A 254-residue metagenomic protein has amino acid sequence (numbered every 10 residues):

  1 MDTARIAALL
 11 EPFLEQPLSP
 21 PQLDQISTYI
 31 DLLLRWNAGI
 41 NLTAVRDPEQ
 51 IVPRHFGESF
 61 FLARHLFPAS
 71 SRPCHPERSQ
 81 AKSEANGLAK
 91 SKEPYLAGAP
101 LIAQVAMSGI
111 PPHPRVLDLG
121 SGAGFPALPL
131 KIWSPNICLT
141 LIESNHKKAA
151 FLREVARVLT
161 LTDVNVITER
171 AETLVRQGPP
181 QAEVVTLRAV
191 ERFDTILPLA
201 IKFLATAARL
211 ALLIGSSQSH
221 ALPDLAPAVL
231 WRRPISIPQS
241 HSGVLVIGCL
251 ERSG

Functional and structural regions predicted by a protein language model:
M1-E49, P53-R54: N-terminal auxiliary segments of SAM/dcSAM-dependent transferases
L9, Y29, L62, V155 (+1 more regions): A ubiquitous structural signal for well-ordered alpha-helices
P17-Q22, P68-R115, R252-G254: Intrinsic disorder/low-complexity segments
D24, R46, Q50, G57 (+3 more regions): Residues at secondary-structure transition points
I30, F56-S59, A149: Short amphipathic alpha-helical/adjacent loop interface patches that line ligand and macromolecule-binding sites
R35, P53-S70, I110: Conserved alpha-helix/loop element of class I SAM-dependent methyltransferases that forms part of the SAM/SAH-binding
R115, F125-A127, I132-G254: S-adenosylmethionine
G120-G124: Class I SAM-dependent methyltransferase "Motif I" SAM/SAH-binding loop
